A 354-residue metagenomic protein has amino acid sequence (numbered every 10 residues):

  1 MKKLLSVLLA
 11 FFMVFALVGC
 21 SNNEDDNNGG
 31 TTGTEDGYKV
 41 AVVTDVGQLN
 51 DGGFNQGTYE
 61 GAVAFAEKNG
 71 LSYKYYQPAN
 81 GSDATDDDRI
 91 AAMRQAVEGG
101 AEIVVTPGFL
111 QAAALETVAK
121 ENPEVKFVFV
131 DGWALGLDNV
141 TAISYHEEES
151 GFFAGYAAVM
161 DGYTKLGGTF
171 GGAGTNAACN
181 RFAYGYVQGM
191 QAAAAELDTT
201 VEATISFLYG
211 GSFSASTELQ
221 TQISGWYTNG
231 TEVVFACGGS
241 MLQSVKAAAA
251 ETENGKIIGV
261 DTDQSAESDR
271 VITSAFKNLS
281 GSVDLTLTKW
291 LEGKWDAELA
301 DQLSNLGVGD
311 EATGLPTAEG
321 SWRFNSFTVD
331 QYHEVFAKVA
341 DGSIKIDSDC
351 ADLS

Functional and structural regions predicted by a protein language model:
K2-N22: Sec-dependent N-terminal signal peptides of Gram-positive bacterial secreted proteins and lipoproteins
C20-N22, N27-S354: A residue-level marker of the well-folded mature domains of exported/periplasmic proteins
